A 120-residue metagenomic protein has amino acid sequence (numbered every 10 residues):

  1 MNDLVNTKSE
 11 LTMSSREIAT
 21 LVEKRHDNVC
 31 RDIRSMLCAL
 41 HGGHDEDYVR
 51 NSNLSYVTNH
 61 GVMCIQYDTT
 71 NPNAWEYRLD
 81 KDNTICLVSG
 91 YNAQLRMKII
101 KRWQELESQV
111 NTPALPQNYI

Functional and structural regions predicted by a protein language model:
M1-Y119: An anion-engaging/catalytic patch
